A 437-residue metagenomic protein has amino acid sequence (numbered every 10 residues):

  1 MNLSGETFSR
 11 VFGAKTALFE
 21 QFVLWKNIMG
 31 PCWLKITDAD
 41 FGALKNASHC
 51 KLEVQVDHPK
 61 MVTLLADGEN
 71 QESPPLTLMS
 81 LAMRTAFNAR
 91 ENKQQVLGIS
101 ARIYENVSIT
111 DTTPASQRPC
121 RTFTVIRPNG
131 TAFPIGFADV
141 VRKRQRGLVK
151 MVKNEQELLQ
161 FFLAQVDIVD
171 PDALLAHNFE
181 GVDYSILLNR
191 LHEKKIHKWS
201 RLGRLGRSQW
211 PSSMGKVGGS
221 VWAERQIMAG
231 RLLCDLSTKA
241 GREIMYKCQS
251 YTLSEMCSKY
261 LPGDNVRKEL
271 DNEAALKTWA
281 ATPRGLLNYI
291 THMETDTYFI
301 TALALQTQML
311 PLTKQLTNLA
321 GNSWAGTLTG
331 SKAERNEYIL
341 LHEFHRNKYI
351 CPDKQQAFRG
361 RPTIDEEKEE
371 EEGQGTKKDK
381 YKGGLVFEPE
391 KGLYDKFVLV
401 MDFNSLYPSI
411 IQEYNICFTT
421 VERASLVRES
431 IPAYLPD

Functional and structural regions predicted by a protein language model:
M1-L76: N-terminal accessory regions of nucleic-acid-interacting proteins
K51-A173, P362, G373-Q374, V386: Conserved RNase H-like, two-metal-ion catalytic cores of nucleic-acid enzymes
L76-L78, D172-L175, E180, G230-R231 (+3 more regions): Beta-sheet entry/capping signal
L81-M83, L236, M401-F403: Residues immediately flanking
A86-N88, G181-S185, G241, L310-P311 (+2 more regions): Flexible loop/turn segments at secondary-structure boundaries
Q94-I99, D183-K198, G203-L205, V217-G218 (+4 more regions): Short secondary-structure boundary/capping segments
V125-A138, R142-V149, K153, D170 (+4 more regions): Active-site-proximal helix-loop-helix substrate-binding element of RNase H-like nuclease domains
A274-F418, E422-S425, I431-P436: Common nucleic-acid-contacting/processivity interface regions adjacent to the catalytic cores of nucleic-acid enzymes
